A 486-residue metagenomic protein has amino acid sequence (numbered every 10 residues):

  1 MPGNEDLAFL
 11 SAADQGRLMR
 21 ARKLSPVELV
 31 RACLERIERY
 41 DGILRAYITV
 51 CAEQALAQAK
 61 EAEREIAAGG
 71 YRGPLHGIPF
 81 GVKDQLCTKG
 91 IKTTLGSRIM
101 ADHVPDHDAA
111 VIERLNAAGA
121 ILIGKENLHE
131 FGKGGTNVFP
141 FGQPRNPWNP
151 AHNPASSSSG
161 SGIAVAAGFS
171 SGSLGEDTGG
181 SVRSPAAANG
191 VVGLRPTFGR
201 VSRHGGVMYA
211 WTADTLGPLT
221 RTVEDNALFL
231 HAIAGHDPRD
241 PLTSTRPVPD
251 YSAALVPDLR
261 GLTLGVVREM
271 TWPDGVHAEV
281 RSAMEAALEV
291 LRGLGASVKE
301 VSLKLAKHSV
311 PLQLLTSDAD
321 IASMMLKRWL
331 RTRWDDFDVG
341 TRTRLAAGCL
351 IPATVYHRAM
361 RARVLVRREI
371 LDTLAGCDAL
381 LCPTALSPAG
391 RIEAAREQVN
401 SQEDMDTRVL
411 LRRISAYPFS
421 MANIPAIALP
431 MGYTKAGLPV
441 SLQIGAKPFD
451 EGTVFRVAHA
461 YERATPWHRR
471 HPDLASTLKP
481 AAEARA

Functional and structural regions predicted by a protein language model:
M1-A57, V280, G293-G295, R470-A486: An N-terminal boundary/leader segment
G3, L75-L95, A253-R268, T316-L371 (+3 more regions): Short helix-loop capping/hinge segments that flank enzyme active sites or metal/cofactor-binding pockets
D14-R17, R64, W272, M325-M421 (+2 more regions): Serine-dependent amide/ester hydrolase catalytic core
K23, E28, E38-M100: N-terminal, positively charged, Ser/Thr/Ala/Gly-biased leader segments that form transit/presequence-like amphipathic
K23-R31, K60, A253, V276-S302 (+2 more regions): Acyltransferase
C33, A55, G77, K83 (+6 more regions): Conserved hydrophobic/aromatic pocket- or pore-lining residues that grip, position, or stack substrates in active sites
R39, A117, A166-M270, D274 (+4 more regions): Structural helix-boundary/capping segments
L75-L216, P241-L242, V267-E269, T384-D404: Short glycine/serine-rich loop/turn segments
